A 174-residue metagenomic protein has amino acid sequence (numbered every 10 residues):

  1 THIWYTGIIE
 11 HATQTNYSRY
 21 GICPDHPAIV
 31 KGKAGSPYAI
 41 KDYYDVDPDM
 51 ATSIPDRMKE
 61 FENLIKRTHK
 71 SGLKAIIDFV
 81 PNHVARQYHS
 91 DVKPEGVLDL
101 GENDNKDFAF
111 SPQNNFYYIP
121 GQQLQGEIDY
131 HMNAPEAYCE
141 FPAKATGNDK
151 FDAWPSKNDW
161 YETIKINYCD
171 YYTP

Functional and structural regions predicted by a protein language model:
I8-P174: Substrate-binding/active-site clefts of carbohydrate-active enzymes
